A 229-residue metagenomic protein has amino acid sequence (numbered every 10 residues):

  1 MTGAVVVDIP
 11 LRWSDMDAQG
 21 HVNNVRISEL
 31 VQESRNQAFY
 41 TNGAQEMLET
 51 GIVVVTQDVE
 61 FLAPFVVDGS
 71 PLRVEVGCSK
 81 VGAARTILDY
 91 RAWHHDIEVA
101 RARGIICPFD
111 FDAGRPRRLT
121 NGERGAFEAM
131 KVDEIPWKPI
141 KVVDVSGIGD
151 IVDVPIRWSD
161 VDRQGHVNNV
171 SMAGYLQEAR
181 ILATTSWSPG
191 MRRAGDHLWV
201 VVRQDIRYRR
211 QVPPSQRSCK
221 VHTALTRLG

Functional and structural regions predicted by a protein language model:
M1-K220, T226-G229: Terminal targeting signals and extreme-terminal segments of soluble enzymes
